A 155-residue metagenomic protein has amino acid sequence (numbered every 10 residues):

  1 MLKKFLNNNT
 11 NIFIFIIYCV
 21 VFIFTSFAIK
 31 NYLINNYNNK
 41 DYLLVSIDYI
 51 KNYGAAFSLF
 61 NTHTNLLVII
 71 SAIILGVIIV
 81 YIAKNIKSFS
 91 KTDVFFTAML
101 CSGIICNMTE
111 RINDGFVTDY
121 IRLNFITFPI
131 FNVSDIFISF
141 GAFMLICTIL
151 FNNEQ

Functional and structural regions predicted by a protein language model:
M1-Q155: Alpha-helical transmembrane bundles and membrane-interface segments of multipass inner-membrane proteins
